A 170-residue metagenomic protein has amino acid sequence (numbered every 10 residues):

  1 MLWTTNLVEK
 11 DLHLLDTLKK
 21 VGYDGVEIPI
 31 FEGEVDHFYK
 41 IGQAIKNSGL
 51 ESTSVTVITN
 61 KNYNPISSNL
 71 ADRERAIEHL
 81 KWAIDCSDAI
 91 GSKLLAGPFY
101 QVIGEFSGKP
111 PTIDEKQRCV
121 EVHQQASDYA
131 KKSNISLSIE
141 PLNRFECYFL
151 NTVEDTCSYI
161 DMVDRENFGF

Functional and structural regions predicted by a protein language model:
M1-S92, Q117, Q124, K131 (+1 more regions): N-terminal pre-domain/capping segments
K10-D11, H37, P111, F149-D155: Residues at alpha-helix caps and immediate loop-helix transition turns in enzyme cores, especially N- and C-cap
D16, G25-V26, N47, Q117-F170: Acidic/histidine-rich catalytic cores of soluble enzymes
I30-E32, I58-K61, F99-I103, P141-F145: Active-site-proximal loop/turn and secondary-structure-junction residues that shape catalytic pockets, frequently
N69-L70, E105-Q117, L142-Y148: Surface-exposed cleft-lining segments at the edges of enzyme active sites
S87-K109, S133-N143: Active-site groove signature of glycoside hydrolases
